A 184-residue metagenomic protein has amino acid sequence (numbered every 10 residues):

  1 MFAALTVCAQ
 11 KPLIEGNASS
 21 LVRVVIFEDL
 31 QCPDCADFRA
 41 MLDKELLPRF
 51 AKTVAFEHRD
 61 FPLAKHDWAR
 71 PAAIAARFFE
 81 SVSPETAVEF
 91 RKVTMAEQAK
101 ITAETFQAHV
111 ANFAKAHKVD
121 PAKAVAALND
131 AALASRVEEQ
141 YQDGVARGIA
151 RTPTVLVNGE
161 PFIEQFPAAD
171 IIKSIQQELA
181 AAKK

Functional and structural regions predicted by a protein language model:
M1-A4: Bacterial N-terminal signal peptides
V7-V22: A short beta-strand-turn-helix
S19-L21, A72, R151-T152: A structure-centric signal for secondary-structure junctions around beta-strands
V22-R23, T53: Alpha/beta-hydrolase fold active-site loops
V24, C32, V155: Conserved S/T- and glycine-rich ATP-binding loop of Class I adenylate-forming
F27, A111-K184: C-terminal cap of thioredoxin/glutaredoxin-like
E28-L30, A36-K115, A181: Structural alpha/beta surface segment adjacent to cysteine/selenocysteine redox centers across thiol/disulfide enzymes
